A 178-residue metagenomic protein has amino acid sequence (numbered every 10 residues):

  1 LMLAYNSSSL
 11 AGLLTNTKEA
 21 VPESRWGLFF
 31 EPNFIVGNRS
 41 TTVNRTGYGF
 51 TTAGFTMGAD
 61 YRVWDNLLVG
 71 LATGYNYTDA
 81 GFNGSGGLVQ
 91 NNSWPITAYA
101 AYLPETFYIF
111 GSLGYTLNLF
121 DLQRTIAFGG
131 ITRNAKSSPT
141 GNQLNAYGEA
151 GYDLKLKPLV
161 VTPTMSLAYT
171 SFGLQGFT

Functional and structural regions predicted by a protein language model:
L1-V161: Outer membrane beta-barrel translocator domains of Type V secretion systems
L159-T178: Aromatic-anchored, glycine/proline-accented short structural segments that stabilize local strand-turns or short
